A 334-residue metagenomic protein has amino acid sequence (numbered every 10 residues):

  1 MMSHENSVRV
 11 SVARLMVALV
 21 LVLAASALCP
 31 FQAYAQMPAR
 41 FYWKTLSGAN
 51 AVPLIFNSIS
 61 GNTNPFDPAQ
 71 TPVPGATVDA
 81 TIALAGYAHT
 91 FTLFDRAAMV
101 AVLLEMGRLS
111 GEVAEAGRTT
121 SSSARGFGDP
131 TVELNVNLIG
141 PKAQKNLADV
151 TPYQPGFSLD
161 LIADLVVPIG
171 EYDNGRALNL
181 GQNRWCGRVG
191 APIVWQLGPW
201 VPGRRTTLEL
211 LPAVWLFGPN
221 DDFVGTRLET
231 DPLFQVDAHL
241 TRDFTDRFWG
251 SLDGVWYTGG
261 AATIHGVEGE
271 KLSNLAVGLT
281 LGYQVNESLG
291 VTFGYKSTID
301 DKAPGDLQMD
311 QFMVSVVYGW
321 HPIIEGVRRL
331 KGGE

Functional and structural regions predicted by a protein language model:
L23-Q32: C-terminal segment of classical bacterial N-terminal signal peptides
F41-G48, F91-M99, G140-S158, G198-T206 (+3 more regions): Short loop/turn motifs that connect adjacent beta-strands in outer-membrane beta-barrel proteins
G48, T77-A83, R125-V132, F157 (+4 more regions): Residues that define the transmembrane beta-barrel architecture of outer-membrane proteins
V52-S58, V100-R108, L159-V167, T206-L216 (+5 more regions): Transmembrane beta-barrel strands of outer-membrane/channel proteins
L54, A85-H89, V132-L138, A163 (+5 more regions): Residues on the lipid-exposed face of transmembrane beta-strands in outer-membrane beta-barrel proteins
I59-I82, T119-T120, N174-N179: Surface-exposed strand-loop-strand hairpins of Gram-negative outer-membrane beta-barrel proteins
P65, V73, N220-E334: Outer membrane beta-barrel transmembrane domains
R108-T230: Outer-membrane pore/translocation modules
